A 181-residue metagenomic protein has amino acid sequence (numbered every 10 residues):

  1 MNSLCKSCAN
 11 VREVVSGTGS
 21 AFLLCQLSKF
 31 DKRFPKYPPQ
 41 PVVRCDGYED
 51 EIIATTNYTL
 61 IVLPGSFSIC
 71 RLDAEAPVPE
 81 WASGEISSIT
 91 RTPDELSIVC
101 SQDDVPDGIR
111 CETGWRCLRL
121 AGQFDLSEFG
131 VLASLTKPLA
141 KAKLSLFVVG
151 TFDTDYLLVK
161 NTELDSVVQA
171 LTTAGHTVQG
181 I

Functional and structural regions predicted by a protein language model:
M1-E51: Cysteine-centered metal-binding/redox modules
S16, R110-E112, A142-K143: Short, flexible segments with low predicted structural confidence
A21-L23, P41, S68, L96 (+2 more regions): Short beta-strand micro-motifs in enzyme catalytic cores
E51-P138, S166-I181: Regulatory modules associated with amino-acid/nitrogen control
F129-T162: A structural feature that tracks compact, well-ordered secondary-structure segments with a strong bias toward
